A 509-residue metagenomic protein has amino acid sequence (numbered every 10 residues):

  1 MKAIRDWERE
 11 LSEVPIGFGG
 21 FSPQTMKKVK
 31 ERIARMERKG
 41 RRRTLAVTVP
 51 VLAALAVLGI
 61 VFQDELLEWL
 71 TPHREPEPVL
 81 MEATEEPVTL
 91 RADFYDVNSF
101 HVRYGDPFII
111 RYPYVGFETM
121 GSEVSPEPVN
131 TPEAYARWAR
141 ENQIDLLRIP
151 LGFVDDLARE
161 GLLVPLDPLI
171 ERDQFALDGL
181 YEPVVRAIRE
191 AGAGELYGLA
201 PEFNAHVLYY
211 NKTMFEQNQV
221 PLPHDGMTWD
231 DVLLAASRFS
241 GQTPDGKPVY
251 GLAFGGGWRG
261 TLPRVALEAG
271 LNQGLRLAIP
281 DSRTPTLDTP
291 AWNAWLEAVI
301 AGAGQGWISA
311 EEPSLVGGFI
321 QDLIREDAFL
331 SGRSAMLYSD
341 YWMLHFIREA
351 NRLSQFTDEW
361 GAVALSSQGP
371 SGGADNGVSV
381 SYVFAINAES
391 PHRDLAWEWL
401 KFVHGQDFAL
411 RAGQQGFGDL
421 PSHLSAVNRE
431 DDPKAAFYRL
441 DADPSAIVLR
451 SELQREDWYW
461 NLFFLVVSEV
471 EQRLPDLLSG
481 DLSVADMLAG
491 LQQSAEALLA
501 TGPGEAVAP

Functional and structural regions predicted by a protein language model:
K2-E160, P391-L395, D407-R411, Q472 (+2 more regions): Conserved N-terminal structural module of periplasmic/extracytoplasmic solute-binding proteins
E118-G121, E349-L420: Extracytoplasmic/periplasmic substrate-recognition and gating elements
V129-Q143, F215, L233-R238, I320-L337 (+2 more regions): Short helices/loops that flank or line small-molecule/ion binding pockets
I149-A205, G361-A364: Hinge/lid segment of periplasmic solute-binding proteins
D167-L180, H224-D225, T243-P244, Y250 (+4 more regions): Short, solvent-exposed loop/beta-turn-alpha elements that line the ligand-binding surface or hinge of extracytoplasmic
G192-P201, H206, D231-W292: Extracytoplasmic/periplasmic solute-binding protein
A236, D281-G318, L365-Q368: Glycine-centered hinge/linker elements that transmit conformational signals in sensory and ligand-binding systems
S422, A435-A500, E505: C-terminal capping/gating helix-and-loop segments adjacent to ligand/active sites or protein-protein/ligand interfaces
